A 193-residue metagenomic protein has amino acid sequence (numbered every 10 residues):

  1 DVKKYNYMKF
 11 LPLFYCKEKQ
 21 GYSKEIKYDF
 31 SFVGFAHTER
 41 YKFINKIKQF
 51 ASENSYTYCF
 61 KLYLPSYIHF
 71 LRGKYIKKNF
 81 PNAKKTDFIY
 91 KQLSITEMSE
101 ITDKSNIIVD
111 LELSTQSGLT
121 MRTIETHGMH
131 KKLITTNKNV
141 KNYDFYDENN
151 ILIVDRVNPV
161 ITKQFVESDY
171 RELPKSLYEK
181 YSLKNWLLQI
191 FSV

Functional and structural regions predicted by a protein language model:
D1-T120, T135-Y146, L183-V193: Nucleotide-sugar donor-binding catalytic core of glycosyltransferases
I89, S117, I151, P174-L177: Short N-terminal micro-motifs specific to bacterial/archaeal maturation and metal-cluster initiation sites
D103-S105, E125-K131: Conserved donor-binding/catalytic loop of nucleotide-activated donor transferases
T123-E125, N150: Solvent-exposed, flexible loop/coil residues
I124, K138, V157: Short, loop-centered acidic/histidine patches that primarily coordinate divalent metals
I151-V157: Conserved acidic donor-binding segment of nucleotide-sugar-dependent glycosyltransferases
V157-V193: A charged, aromatic-enriched C-terminal amphipathic alpha-helix characteristic of glycosyltransferases across folds
